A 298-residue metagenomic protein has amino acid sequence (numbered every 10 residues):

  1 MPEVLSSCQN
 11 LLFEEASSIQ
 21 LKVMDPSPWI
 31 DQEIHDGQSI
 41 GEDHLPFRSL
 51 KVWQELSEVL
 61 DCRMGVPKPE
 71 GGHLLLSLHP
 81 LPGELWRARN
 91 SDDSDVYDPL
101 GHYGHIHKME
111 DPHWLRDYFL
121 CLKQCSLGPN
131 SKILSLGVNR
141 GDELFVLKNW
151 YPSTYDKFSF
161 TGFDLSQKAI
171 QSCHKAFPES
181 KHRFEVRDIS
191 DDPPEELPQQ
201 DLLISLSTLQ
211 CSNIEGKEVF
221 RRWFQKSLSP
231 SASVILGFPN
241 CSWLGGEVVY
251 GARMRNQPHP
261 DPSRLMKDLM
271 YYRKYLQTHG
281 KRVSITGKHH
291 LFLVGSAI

Functional and structural regions predicted by a protein language model:
M1-N90: N-terminal accessory interaction module
K68-L127: Class I SAM-dependent methyltransferase Rossmann-like catalytic core, especially the SAM/SAH-binding loop
L134, D142-D191: Class I SAM-dependent methyltransferase SAM/SAH-binding core
N139: Conserved glycine-rich SAM-binding loop
P194-L203: A short acidic, Gly/Pro-enriched loop at the edge of an enzyme's catalytic core that lines a small-molecule cofactor
C211-W223: A short, conserved alpha-helix within the catalytic core of class I
S231-N240: Conserved beta-strand signature within the Rossmann-like core of class I S-adenosyl-L-methionine
E247-R273: Conserved Class I S-adenosyl-L-methionine
